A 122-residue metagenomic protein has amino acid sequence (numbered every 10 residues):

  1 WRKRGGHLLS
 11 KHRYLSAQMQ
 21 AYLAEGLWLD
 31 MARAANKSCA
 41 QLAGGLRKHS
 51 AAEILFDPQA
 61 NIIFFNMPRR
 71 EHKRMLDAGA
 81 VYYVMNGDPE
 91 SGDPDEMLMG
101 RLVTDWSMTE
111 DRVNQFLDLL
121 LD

Functional and structural regions predicted by a protein language model:
W1-R69: Active-site C-terminal subdomain of aminotransferase-like
A40, R47-L121: Conserved C-terminal alpha-helix-loop-beta "cap" of PLP-dependent enzymes that closes/shapes the active-site mouth
